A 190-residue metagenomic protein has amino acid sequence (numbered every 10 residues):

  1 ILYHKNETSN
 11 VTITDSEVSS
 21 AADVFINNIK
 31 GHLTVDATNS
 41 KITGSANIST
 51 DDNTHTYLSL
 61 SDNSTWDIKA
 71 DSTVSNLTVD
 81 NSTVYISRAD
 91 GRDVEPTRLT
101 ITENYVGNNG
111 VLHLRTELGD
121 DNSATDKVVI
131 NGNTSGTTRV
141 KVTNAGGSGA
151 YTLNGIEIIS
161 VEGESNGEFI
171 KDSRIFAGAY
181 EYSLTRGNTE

Functional and structural regions predicted by a protein language model:
Y3: ER/Golgi luminal nucleotide-sugar-dependent glycosyltransferases, focusing on the catalytic module
N6-N133, T137, T143, S148-E190: Extracellular beta-solenoid/beta-roll
